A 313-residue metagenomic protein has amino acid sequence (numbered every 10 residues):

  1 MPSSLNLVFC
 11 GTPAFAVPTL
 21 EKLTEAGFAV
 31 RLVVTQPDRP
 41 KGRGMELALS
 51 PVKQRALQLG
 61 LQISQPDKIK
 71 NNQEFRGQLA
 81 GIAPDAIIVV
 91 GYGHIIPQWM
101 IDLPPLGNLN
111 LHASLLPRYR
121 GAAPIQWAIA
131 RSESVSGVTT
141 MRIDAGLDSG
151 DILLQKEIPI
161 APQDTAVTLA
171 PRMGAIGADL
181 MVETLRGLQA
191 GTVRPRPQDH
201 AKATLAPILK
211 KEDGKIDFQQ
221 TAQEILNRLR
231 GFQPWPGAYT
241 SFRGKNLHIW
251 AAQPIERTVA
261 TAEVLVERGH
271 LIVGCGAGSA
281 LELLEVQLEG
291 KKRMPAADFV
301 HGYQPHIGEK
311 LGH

Functional and structural regions predicted by a protein language model:
M1-P234, L288, E309-H313: One-carbon transfer enzymes
Q219-H313: An anion-binding loop in the catalytic cleft
